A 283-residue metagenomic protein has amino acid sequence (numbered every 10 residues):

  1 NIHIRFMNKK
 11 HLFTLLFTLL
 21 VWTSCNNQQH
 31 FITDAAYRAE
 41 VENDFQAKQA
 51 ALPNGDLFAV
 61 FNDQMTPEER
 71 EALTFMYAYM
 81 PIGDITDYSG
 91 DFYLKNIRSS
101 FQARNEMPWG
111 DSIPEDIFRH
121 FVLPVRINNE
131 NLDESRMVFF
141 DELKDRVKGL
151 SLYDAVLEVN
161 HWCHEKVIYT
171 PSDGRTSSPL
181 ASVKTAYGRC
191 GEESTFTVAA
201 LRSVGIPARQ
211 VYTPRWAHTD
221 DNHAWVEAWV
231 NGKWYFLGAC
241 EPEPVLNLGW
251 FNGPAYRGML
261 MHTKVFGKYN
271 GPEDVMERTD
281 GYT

Functional and structural regions predicted by a protein language model:
N1-I32: Bacterial Sec-dependent N-terminal signal peptides
L15-T18, Q102, E227: Intrinsically disordered, low-complexity regions enriched in Ser/Pro/Gly/Gln/His and often acidic
N26-V156, S172, S203, V230 (+2 more regions): N-terminal accessory/pre-domain segments preceding catalytic cores
D145-R146, L150, A155-H161, T170-L180 (+1 more regions): Hydrophobic/aromatic-rich core segments of domains that either
V183-T185: Short, contiguous strand/loop micro-motifs
